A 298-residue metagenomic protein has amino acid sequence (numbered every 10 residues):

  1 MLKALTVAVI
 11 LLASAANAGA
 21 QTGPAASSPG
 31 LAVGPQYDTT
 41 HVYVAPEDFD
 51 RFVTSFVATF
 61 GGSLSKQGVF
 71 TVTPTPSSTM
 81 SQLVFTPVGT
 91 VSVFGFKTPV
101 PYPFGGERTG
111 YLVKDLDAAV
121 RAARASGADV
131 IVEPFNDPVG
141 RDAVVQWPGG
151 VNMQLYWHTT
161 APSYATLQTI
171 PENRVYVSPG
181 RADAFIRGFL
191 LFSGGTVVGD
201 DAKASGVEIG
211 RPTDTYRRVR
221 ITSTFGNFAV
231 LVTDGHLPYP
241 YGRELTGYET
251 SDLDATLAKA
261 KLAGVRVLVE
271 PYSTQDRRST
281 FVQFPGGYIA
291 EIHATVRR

Functional and structural regions predicted by a protein language model:
M1-T6: Bacterial N-terminal signal peptides that target proteins for export
A13-A15: N-terminal signal peptide c-region/cleavage motif recognized by signal peptidases
A18-T22: Boundary at the C-terminal end of the N-terminal hydrophobic targeting segment
L31-G34, H41-G89, E133-P148, V175-N227 (+3 more regions): Core segments of cupin and vicinal oxygen chelate
P35-E47, Q82-V84, F96-A122, R141-Q146 (+3 more regions): Vicinal oxygen chelate
V91-F96, A128-I131: Catalytic cores of nucleotide-enabled group-transfer and carboxylate-activating enzymes in metabolic and assembly-line
A143-Y164: Short, structured interface segments
Y156-A161, I292-R298: Short beta->alpha transition motifs characteristic of CBS
